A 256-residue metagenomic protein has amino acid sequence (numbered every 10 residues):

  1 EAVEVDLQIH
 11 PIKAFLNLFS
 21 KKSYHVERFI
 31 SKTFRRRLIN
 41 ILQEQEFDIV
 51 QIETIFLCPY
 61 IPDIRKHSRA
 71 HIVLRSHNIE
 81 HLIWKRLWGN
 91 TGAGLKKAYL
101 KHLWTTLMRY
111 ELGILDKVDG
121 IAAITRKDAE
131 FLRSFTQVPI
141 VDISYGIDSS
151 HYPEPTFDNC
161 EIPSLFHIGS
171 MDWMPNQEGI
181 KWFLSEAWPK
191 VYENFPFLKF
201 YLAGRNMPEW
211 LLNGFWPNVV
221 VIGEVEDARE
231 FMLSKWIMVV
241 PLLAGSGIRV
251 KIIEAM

Functional and structural regions predicted by a protein language model:
L7-Y24, R28, I72-R109, S170: Acceptor-binding helix/loop patch of EC 2.4 sugar-transfer enzymes, predominantly nucleotide-sugar-dependent
L38-C58, H71-V73: Short N-terminal targeting/anchoring amphipathic segment
I41-Q43, I114, E230-S234: Structural alpha-helical scaffold elements that stabilize or flank donor/cofactor-binding regions in carbohydrate
E53-T54, H77, A123-T125, Y145 (+1 more regions): Replace "coordinates the UDP/GDP/TDP-sugar" with "coordinates nucleotide-activated sugar donors
H71, H81, L100-E154: Donor nucleotide-sugar binding/catalytic pocket of nucleotide-sugar-dependent glycosyltransferases
D119, L233-G247: Acidic donor-binding loop of glycosyltransferase active sites
S134, D142-S234: Conserved catalytic-core segment of nucleotide-activated headgroup transferases in glycan assembly
R229, V250-M256: Short alpha-helical segment that forms part of, or immediately flanks, the ligand-binding pocket in carbohydrate-active
